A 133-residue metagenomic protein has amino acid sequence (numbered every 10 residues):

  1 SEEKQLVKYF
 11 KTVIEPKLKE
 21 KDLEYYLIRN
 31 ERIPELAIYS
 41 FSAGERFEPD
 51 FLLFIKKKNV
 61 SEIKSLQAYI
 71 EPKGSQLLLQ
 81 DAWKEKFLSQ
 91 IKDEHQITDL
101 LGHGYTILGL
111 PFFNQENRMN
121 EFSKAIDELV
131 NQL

Functional and structural regions predicted by a protein language model:
S1-L133: Electrostatic, structured charged patches in enzyme active sites and in nucleic-acid/phosphate-binding
